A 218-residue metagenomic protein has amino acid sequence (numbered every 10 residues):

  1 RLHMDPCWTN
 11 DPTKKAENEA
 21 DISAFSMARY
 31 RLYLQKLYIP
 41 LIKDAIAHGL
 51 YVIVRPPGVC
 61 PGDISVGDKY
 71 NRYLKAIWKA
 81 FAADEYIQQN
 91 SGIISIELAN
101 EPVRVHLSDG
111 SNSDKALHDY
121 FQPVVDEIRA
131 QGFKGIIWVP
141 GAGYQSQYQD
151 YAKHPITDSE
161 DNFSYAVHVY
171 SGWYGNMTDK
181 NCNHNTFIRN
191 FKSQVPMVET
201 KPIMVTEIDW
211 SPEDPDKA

Functional and structural regions predicted by a protein language model:
R1-C60, Y73-K75, L117, Q122-G132 (+1 more regions): Aromatic-lined substrate-binding rim segments of carbohydrate-active enzymes
S65-S95, A99-A218: Extracellular glycoside hydrolase catalytic/binding regions
